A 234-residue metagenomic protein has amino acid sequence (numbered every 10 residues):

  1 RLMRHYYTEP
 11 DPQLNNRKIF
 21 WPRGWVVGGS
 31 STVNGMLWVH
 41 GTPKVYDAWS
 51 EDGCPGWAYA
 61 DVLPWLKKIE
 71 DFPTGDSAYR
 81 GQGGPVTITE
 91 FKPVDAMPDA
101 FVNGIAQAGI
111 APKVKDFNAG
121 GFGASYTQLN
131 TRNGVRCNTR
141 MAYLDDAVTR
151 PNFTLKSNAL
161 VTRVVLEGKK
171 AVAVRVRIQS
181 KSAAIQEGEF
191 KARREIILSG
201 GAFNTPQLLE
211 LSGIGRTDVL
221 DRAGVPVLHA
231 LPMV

Functional and structural regions predicted by a protein language model:
R1-K67, I185, D221-R222, P226-V234: N-terminal glycine-rich phosphate/pyrophosphate-binding loop and immediately adjacent elements
R17, S50-R177, S182: Conserved redox-cofactor binding core of oxidoreductases
F20, G24-W25, S31, R80 (+2 more regions): Short glycine- and Lys/Arg-enriched binding-loop motifs that mark or flank ligand-binding interfaces
F20, N34-W38, T87-T89, V114 (+3 more regions): Structural recognition of the beta-strand scaffold that forms the well-ordered cores of secreted hydrolase catalytic
W25, G29-S30, M36, P85 (+4 more regions): Gly/Ser/Thr-rich helix-start
A48-W49, G104, D146, L208 (+2 more regions): Residues within well-ordered alpha helices
V164, A173-V234: Glycine-rich loop(s) and the adjacent beta-strand/alpha-helix scaffold that form part
